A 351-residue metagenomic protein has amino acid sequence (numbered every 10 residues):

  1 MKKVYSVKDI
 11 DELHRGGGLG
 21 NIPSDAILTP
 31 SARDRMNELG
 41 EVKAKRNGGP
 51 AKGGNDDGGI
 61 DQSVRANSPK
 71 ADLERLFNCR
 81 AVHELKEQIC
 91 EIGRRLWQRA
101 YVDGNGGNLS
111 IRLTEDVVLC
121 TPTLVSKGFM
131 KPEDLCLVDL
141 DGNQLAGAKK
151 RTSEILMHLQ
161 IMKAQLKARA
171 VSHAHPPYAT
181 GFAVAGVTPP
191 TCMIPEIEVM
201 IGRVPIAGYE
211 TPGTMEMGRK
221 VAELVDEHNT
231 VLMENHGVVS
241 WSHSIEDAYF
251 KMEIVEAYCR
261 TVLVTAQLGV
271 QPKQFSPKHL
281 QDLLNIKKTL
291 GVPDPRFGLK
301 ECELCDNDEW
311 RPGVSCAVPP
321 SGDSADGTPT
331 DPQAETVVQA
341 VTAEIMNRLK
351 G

Functional and structural regions predicted by a protein language model:
M1-E84, E91: Intrinsic disorder
G53-G351: Glycine-rich flexible loops
